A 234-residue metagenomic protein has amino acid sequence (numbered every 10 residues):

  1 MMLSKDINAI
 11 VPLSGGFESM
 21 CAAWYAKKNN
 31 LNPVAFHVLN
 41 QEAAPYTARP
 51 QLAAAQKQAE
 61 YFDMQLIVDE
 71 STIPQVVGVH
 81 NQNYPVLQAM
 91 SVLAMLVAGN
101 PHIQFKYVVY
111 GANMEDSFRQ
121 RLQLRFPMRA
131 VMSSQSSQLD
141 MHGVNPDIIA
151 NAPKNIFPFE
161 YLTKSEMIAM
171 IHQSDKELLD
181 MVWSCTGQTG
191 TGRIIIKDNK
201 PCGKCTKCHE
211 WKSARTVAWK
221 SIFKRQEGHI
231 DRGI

Functional and structural regions predicted by a protein language model:
M1-I234: Nucleotide-activated chemistry modules centered on ATP-dependent adenylation/adenylyltransferase
